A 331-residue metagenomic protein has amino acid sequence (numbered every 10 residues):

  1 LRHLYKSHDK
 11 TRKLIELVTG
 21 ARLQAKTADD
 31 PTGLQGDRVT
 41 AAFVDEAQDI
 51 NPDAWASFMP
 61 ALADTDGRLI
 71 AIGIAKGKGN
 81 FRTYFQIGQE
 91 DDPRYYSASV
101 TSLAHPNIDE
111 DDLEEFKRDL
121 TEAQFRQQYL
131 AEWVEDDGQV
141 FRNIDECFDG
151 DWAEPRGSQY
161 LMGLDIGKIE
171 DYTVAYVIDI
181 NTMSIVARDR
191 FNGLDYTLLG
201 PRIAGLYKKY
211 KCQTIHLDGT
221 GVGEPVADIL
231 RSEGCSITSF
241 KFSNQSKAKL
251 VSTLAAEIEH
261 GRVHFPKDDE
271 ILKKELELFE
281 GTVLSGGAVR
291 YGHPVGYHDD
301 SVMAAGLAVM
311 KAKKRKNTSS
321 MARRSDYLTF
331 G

Functional and structural regions predicted by a protein language model:
L1-T40: Inter-Walker segment of RecA-like/P-loop motor cores
A41, D49-L120, V226, L230-S236: ASCE P-loop NTPase helicase motor core
F43-V44, L164: Hydrophobic residues in beta-strands of the RecA-like P-loop NTPase core, especially within AAA+ ATPase
L103-L164: ATPase catalytic-site recognition across NTP-hydrolyzing enzymes
P155-I180: Gly/Thr-rich phosphate-binding beta-strand-loop-beta motif of the actin/hexokinase/Hsp70
D179-G286, T329-G331: Mg2+-dependent endonuclease catalytic cores in nucleic-acid-processing enzymes, primarily RNase H-like
D189-R190, G306-G331: Acidic two-metal-ion nuclease catalytic site recognized across multiple nuclease folds, prominently DnaQ/RNase D-T
A288-T318: Acidic, Mg2+-coordinating catalytic module of metal-dependent nucleases/exonucleases that use a two-metal-ion mechanism
